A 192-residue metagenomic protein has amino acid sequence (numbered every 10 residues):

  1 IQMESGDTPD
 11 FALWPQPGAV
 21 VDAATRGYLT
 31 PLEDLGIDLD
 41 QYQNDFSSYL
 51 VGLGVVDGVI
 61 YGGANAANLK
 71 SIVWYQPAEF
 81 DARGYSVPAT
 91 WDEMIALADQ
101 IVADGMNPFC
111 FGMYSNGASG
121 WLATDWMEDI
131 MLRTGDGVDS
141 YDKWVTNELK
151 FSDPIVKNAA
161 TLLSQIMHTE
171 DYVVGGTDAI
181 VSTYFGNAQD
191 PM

Functional and structural regions predicted by a protein language model:
I1-V20, G186: Early extracytoplasmic/lumenal segment of secretory-pathway proteins
P15-S71, I95, I101, L122: Hinge/lid segment of periplasmic solute-binding proteins
Q16-A19, Y28, Q76, T90-L97 (+2 more regions): Stable alpha-helical elements in mature extracytoplasmic
T30-F46, S86, M113, L132-N158: Short, solvent-exposed loop/beta-turn-alpha elements that line the ligand-binding surface or hinge of extracytoplasmic
V56-N65, S71, I95-L149: Extracytoplasmic/periplasmic solute-binding protein
A78-P88: Aromatic-glycine-rich donor-binding/catalytic loop that engages nucleotide-sugar donors across glycosyltransferases
A98, V145-F185: Glycine-centered hinge/linker elements that transmit conformational signals in sensory and ligand-binding systems
